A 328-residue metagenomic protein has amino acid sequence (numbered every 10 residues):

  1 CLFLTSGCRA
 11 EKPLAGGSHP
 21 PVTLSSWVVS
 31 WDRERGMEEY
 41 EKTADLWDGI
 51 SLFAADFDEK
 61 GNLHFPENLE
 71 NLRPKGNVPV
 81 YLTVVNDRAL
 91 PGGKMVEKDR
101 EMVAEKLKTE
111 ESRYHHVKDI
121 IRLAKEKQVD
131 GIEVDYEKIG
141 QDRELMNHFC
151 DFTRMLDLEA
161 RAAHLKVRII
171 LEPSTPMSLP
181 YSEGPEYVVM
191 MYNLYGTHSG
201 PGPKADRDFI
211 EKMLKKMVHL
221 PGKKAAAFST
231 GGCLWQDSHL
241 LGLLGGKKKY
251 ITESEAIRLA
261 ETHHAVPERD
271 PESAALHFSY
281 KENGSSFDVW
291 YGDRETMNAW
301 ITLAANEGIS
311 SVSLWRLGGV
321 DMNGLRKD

Functional and structural regions predicted by a protein language model:
E11-H116: Glycan-recognition patch characteristic of GH18 chitinases/ENGases and related GlcNAc/peptidoglycan-binding proteins
V29, A55, E59-E67, N147-L259: Substrate-binding surface in catalytic domains of secreted glycosidases
V29-D45, E110-K125, E172-S178, G292-A305: Short, acidic/polar
I50, V134, Y187, A226 (+2 more regions): Conserved, mostly hydrophobic/aromatic
A89-V103, T230-W300: Glycan-binding loop/region signatures in secreted carbohydrate-active enzymes
H115-N147, Y187-N193: Active-site groove signature of glycoside hydrolases
S279-K327: Extracellular low-complexity, Gly/Ser/Thr-rich intrinsically disordered linkers and protease-sensitive activation/hinge
